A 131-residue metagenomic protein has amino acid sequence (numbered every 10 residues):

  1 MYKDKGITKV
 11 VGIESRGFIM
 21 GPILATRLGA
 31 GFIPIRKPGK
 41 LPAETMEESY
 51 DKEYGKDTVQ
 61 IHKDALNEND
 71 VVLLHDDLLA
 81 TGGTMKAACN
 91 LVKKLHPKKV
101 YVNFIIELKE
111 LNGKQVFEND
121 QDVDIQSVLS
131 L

Functional and structural regions predicted by a protein language model:
M1-T8, A65: Phosphate/pyrophosphate-binding loops at sites that engage ATP/ADP/AMP, CoA/4′-phosphopantetheine, polyphosphate
G6-E14, V100: Short glycine-rich phosphate-binding loop at a beta-alpha junction
G12, L74-H75: Generic enzyme active-site microenvironment
I19-L28, C89: Short Gly/Thr/Asp-enriched flexible loops that form oxyanion-binding sites at enzyme active sites
A30-V72: Short, glycine/charge-rich flexible loops or terminal/linker lids adjacent to PRPP-binding catalytic cores
D77, G82: Conserved G/P- and acidic residue-centered "switch" motifs that form tight phosphate/ATP-binding loops in soluble
A87-L131: PRPP-dependent phosphoribosyltransferase catalytic core
